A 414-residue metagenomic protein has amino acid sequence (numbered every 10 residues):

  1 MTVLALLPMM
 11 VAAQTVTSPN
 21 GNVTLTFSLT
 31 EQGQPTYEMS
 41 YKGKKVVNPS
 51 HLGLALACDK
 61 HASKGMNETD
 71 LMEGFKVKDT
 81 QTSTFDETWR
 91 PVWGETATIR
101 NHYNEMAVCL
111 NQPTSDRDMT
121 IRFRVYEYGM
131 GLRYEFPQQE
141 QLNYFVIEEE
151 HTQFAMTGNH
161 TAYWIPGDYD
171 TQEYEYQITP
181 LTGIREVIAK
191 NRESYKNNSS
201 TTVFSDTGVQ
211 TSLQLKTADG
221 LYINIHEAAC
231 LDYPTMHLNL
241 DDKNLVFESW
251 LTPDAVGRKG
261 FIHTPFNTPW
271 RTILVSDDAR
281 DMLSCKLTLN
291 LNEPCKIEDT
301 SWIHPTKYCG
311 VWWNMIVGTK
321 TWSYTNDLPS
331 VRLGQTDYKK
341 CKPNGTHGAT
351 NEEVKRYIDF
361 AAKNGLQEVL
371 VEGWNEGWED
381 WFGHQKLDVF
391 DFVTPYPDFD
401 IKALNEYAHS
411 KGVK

Functional and structural regions predicted by a protein language model:
M1-T15: Bacterial Sec-dependent N-terminal signal peptides
T15-E298: N-terminal accessory beta-strand-rich subdomains and adjacent acidic, glycine-rich linkers that precede catalytic cores
R100, R122, T264, S301 (+2 more regions): Catalytic cores of large soluble enzymes that bind and process phosphate-bearing ligands
Y134, D278-R280, M315-G318, N375-W378: Solvent-exposed loop/turn segments at secondary-structure junctions within structured extracellular/periplasmic domains
M282-C285, P294-T300, W313-Y324: Conserved mixed alpha/beta catalytic, RNA-binding, or beta-rich assembly cores of soluble enzyme, regulatory
P305-W312: Boundary/entry segment of secreted carbohydrate-active catalytic domains
Y308, T321-K414: Substrate-binding cleft of carbohydrate-active enzyme catalytic domains
